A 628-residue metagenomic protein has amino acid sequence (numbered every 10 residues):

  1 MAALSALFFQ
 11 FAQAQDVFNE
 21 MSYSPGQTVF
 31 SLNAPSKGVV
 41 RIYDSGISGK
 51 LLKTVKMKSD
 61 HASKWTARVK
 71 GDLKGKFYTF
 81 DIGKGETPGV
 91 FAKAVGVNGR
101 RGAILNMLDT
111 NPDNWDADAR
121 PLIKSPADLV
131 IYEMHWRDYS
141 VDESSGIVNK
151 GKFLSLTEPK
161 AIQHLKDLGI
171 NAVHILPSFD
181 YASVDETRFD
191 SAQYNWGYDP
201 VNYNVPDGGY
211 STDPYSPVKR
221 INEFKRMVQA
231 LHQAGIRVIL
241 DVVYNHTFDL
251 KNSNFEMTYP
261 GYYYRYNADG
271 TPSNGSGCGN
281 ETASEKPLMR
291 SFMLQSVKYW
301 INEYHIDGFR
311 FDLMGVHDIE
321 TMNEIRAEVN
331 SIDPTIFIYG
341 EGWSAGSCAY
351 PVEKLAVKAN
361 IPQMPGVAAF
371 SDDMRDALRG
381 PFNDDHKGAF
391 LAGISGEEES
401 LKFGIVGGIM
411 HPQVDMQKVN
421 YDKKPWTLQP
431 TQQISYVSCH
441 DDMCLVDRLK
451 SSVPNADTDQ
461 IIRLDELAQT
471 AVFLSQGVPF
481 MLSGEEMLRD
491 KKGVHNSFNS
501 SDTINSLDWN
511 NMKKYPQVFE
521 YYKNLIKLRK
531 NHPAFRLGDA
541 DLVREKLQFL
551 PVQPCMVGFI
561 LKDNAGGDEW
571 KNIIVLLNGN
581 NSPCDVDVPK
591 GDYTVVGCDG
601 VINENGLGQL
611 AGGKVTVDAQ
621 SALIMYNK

Functional and structural regions predicted by a protein language model:
M1-Q15: Bacterial Sec-dependent N-terminal signal peptides
Q15-Q27, K50-L51, S59-E133, D138-G151: The feature marks proteins involved in alpha-glucan
N33-G38, N580-N581, K590-G591: Short proline/glycine-enriched turn/loop motifs at strand-loop junctions of beta-rich domains
A34, K74-Y78, L607-K628: C-terminal beta-strand-rich structural cap/linker in extracellular carbohydrate-active enzymes
Y43, I461, L474, S506-L507 (+3 more regions): C-terminal accessory region downstream of the catalytic core in glycan-modifying enzymes
G102-D109, R326-A327, T335-L488, F498 (+3 more regions): Conserved alpha/beta catalytic core and glycan-binding cleft of carbohydrate-active enzymes
H135-P159, Q163-Y304, H317-D333, F337 (+1 more regions): Substrate-binding/active-site clefts of carbohydrate-active enzymes
Q417-D422, G477-V494, S506, M512-I573: Glycan-recognition and catalytic regions of carbohydrate-active enzymes
